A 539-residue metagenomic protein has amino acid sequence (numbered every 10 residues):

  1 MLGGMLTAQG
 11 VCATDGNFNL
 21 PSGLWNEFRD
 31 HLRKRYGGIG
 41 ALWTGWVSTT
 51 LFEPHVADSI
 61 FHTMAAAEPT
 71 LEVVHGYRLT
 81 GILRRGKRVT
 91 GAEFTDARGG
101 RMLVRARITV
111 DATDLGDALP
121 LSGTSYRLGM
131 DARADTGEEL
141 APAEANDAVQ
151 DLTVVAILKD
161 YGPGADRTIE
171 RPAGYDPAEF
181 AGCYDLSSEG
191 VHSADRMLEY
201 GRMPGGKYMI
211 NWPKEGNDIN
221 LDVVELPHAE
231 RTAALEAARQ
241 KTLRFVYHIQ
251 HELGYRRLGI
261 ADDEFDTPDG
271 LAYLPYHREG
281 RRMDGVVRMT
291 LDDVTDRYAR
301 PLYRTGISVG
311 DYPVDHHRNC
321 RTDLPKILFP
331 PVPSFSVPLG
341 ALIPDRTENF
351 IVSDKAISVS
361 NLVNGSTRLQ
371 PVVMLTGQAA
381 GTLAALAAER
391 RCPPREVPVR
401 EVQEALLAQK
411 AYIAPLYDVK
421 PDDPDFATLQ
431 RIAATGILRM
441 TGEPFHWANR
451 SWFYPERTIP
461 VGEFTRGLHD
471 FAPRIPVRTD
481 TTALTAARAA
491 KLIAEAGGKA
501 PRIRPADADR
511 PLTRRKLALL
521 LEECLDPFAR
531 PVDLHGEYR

Functional and structural regions predicted by a protein language model:
L2-G81, R85-K87, R127, Q150-A156: Conserved N-terminal/central alpha/beta ligand/cofactor-binding core
A13-F18, G45-L51, R105, H228-L235 (+6 more regions): Second-shell loop/turn segments in exported
L24, F28, A57-F61, D114-A118 (+9 more regions): Stable alpha-helical elements in mature extracytoplasmic
K34, A67, G81, L342-S358 (+4 more regions): Glycine-rich, acidic and aromatic/proline-enriched surface loops and short helix-turn segments that act as binding
G76, T95-I108, A112-L406: Flavin (FAD/FMN)-binding glycine-rich loop and adjacent Rossmann-like elements that form
E396-F426: Long, well-structured alpha-helical subdomains associated with metal-dependent extracellular/ecto-lumenal hydrolases
P415-F528, R539: Extracytoplasmic Gram-positive cell-surface binding/anchoring modules and repeats
